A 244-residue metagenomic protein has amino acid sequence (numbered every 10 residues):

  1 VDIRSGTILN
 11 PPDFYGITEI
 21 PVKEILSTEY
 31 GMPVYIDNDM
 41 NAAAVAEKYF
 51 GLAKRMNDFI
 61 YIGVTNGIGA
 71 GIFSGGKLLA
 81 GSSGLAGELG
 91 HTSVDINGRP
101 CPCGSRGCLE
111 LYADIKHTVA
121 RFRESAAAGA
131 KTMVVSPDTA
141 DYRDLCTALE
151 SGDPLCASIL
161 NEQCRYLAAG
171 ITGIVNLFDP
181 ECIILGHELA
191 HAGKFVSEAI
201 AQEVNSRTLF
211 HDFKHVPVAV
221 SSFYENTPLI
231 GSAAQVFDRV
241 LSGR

Functional and structural regions predicted by a protein language model:
V1-D58, F195-S206: Glycine-rich phosphate-binding loop and adjoining helix at the ATP-binding site of ATP-dependent phosphoryl-transfer
V1-R4, N41-A44, G69-A70, L79 (+2 more regions): Short, active-site-adjacent cap segments at secondary-structure transitions
I3, T28-M32, I96-N97, S105 (+1 more regions): ATP-binding/phosphotransfer module of carbohydrate and carboxylate kinases, centering on a glycine-rich
D13, D39-N41, S83, N97 (+1 more regions): Residues that form or immediately flank small-molecule/cofactor binding pockets and catalytic motifs
N38, V64-N66, I115, H187-E188: Short secondary-structure boundary segments
L52-Y112: Glycine-rich phosphate-binding loop of actin/hexokinase-like ATP-binding domains
